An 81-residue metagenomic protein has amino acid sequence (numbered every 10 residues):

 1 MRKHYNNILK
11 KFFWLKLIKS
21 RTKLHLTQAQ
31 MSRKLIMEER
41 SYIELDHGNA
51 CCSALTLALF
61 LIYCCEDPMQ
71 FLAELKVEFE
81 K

Functional and structural regions predicted by a protein language model:
M1-K23: A short, Lys/Arg-rich alpha-helix, primarily the initiator
R2, N7, M69-K81: Short, charged recognition helix plus adjacent turn of helix-turn-helix-like nucleic-acid-binding domains
L17, Q28, E39, A54-L57: Helix-turn-helix DNA-binding elements, focusing on the entry/boundary residues of the two helices that contact DNA
S20, K34, L45, E74: Residues in the recognition helix of alpha-helical DNA-binding motifs
R21, S32, L61: The alpha-helix within a helix-turn-helix
H25-E44: Short alpha-helical DNA-recognition segment
S53-F71: DNA major-groove recognition helix of helix-turn-helix/homeodomain DNA-binding modules
